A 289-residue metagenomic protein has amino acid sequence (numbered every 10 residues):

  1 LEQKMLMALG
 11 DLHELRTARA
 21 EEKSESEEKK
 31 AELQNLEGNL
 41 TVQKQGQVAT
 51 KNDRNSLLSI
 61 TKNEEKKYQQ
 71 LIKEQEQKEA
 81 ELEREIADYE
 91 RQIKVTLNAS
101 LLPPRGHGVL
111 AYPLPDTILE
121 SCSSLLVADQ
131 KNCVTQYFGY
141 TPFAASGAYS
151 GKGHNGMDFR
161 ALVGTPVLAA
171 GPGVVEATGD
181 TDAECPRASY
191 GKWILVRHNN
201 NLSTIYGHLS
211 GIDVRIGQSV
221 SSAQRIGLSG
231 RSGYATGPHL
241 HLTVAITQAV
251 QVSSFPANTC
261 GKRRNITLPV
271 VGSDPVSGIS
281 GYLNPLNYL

Functional and structural regions predicted by a protein language model:
L1-L58, K62: Amphipathic alpha-helical segments with strong coiled-coil propensity and their capping/boundary positions
G10, T17, S24, S59 (+4 more regions): Solvent-exposed, polar/charged alpha-helical surfaces in well-ordered, non-transmembrane soluble domains, broadly
L12, E120-S121, L228: A generic local structural motif
K66-H198, L202-G207, G211-I216, T243-L289: Extracytoplasmic/periplasmic cell wall- or extracellular glycan-interacting regions that localize and scaffold envelope
V95, W193-I194, S221-G233, L242: Short hydrophobic beta/alpha edge segments that flank linear recognition/processing sites
P238: Glycine-rich GHKL/ HATPase_c ATP-binding element in histidine kinases
